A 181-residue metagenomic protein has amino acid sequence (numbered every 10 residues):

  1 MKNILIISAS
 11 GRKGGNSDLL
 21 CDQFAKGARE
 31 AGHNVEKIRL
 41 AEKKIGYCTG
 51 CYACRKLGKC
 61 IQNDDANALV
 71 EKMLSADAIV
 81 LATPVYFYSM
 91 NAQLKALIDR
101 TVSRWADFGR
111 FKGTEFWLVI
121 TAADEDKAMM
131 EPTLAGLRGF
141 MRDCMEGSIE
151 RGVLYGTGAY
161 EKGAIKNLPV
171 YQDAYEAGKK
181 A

Functional and structural regions predicted by a protein language model:
M1-A82, Y86-D107, I149, Y155 (+1 more regions): N-terminal beta1-alpha1-beta2 submodule of the flavodoxin-like/Rossmannoid cofactor-binding fold
A92-Q93, A106-R151: Short, glycine-/small-residue-rich phosphate/pyrophosphate-handling segment
